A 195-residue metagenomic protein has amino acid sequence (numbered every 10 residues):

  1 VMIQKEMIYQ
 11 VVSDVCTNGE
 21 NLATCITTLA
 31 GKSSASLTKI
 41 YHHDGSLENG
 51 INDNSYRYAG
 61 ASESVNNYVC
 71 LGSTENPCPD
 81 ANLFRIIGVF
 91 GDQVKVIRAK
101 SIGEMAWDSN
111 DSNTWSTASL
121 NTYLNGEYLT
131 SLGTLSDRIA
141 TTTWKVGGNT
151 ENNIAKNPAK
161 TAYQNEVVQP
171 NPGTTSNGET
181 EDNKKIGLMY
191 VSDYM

Functional and structural regions predicted by a protein language model:
V1-M195: Long, domain-scale functional regions
